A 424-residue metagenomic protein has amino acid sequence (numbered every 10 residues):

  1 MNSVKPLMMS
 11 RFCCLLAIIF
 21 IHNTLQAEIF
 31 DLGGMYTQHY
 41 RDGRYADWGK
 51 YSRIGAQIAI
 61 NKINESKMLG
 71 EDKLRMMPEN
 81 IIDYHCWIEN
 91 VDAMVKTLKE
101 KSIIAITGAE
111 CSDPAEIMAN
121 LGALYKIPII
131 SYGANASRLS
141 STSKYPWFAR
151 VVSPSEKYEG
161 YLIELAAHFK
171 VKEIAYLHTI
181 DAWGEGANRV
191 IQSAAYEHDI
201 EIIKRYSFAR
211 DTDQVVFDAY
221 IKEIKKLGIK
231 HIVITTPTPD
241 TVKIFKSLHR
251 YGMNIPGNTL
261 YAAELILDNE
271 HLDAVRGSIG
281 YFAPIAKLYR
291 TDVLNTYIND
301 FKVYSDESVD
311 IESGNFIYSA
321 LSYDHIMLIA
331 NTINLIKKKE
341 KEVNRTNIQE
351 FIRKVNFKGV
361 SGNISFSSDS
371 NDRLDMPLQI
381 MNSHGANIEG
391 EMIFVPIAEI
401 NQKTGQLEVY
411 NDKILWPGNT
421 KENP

Functional and structural regions predicted by a protein language model:
M1-L16: Classical eukaryotic N-terminal signal peptides for Sec-dependent ER targeting/secretion, especially the positively
I18-F30: N-terminal signal peptide
E28, Y40, L265, S278-L288 (+3 more regions): Extracytoplasmic ectodomains of secretory-pathway proteins
I29-Q57, I81-I82, W87, E110 (+2 more regions): Extracytoplasmic "Venus flytrap"
R53-P78, Y196-D199: Signal peptide-proximal N-terminal region of secreted/periplasmic/extracellular or secretory-lumen proteins
I54, I88-D92, E100-V215, Y251 (+1 more regions): Extracytoplasmic ligand/sensor domains, especially the bilobed periplasmic-binding protein
L248-I326, I333-V343, N347-I348, V395: Extracellular/periplasmic periplasmic-binding protein-like sensory domains
V303-V409: Segments of small-molecule ligand-sensing domains
